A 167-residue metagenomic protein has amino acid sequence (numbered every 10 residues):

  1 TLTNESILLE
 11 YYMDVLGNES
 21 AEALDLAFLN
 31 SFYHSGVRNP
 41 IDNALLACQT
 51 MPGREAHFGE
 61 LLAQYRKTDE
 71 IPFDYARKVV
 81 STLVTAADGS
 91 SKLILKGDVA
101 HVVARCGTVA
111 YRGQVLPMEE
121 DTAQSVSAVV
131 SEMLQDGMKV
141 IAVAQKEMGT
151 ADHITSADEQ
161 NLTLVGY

Functional and structural regions predicted by a protein language model:
T1-Y167: Conserved cytosolic headpiece of P-type ATPases
